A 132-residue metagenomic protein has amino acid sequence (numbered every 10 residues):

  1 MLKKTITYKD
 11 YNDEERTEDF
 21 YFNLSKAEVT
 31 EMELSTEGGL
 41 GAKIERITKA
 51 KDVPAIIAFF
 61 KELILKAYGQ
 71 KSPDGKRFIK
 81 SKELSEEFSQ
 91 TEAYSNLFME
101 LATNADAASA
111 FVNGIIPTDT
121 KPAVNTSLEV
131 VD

Functional and structural regions predicted by a protein language model:
M1-A42, S109, P117-D132: Short, charged/polar N-terminal "headpieces" of proteins
M1-K4, I64, F78-S81: A contiguous, well-structured "functional interface" segment within a domain
K9-D13, E18, K49, V53 (+2 more regions): Generic structural signal for short, flexible, solvent-exposed coil/loop and linker residues
E28-E62: Acidic, aromatic-enriched beta-alpha/helix-loop junctions
V53, A58-R77: Short, structured surface segments that line ligand/substrate-binding pockets
S72-D132: C-terminal charged interaction modules
